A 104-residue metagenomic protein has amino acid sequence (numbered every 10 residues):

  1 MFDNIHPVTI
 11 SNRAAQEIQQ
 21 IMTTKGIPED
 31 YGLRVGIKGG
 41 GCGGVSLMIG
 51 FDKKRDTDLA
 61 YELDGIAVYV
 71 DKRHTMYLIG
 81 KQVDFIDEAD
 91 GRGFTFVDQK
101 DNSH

Functional and structural regions predicted by a protein language model:
H6-R34: N-terminal first-folded block
P28-G32, G44, G91: Short secondary-structure junction motifs
G32-I37, K81-F85: Broad, structure-driven detector of short, well-ordered beta-strand segments within folded domains
K38-M48, N102-H104: Local cysteine-cluster metal-coordination motifs and their immediate loop/turn environment, predominantly Fe-S cluster
D52-H104: Acidic and generally charged, gly/proline-rich low-complexity regions
